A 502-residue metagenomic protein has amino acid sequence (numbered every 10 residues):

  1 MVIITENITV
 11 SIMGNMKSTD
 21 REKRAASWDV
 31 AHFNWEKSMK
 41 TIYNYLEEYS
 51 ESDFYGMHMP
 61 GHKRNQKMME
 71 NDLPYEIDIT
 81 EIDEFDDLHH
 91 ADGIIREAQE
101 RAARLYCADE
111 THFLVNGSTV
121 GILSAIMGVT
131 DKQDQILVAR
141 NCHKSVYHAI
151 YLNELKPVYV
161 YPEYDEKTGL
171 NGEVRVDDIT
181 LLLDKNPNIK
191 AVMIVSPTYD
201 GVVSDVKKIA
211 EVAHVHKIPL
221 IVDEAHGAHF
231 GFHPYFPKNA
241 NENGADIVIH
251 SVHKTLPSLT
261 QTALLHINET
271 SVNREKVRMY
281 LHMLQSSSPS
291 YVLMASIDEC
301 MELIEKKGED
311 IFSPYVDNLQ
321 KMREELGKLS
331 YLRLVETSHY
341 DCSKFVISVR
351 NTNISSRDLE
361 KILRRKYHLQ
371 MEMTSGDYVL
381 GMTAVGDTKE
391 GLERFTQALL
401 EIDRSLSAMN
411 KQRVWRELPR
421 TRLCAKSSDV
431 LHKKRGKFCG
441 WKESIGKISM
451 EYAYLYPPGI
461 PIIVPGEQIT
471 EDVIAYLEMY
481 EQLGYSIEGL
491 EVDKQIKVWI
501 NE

Functional and structural regions predicted by a protein language model:
M1-N15: Ser/Thr-rich, low-complexity intrinsically disordered segments
G14, S18, R24-H32: Intrinsically disordered, low-complexity segments enriched in serine/proline and basic residues
N34-G93: N-terminal "arm"/small-domain region of PLP-dependent enzymes with the aminotransferase-like
I42-Y49, M68-M69, H90, S118-E336: Conserved PLP-enzyme active-site core in the AAT-like
Y75-G117: Conserved N-terminal alpha-helix of the aminotransferase class I/II PLP-enzyme fold
Q99, P237, E360: Generic structural marker for isolated residues within well-ordered, non-membrane alpha-helices of soluble domains
E324-G489: Conserved C-terminal alpha-helix-loop-beta "cap" of PLP-dependent enzymes that closes/shapes the active-site mouth
S486-E502: Charge-dense polyanion-binding interfaces
